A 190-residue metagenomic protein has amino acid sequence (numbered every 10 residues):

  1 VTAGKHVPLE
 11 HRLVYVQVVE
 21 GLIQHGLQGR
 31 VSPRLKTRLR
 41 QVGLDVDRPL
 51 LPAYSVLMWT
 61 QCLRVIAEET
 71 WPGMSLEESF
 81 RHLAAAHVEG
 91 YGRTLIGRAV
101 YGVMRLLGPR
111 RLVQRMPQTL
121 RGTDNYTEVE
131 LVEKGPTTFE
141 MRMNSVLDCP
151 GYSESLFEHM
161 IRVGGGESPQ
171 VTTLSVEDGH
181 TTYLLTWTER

Functional and structural regions predicted by a protein language model:
V1-M74: N-terminal leader/assembly segments
T2-I23, L120-E154, I161-R190: Short terminal or interdomain "cap/linker" segment that borders an active site or interface and mediates
G29-S32, V46, L95, R111 (+4 more regions): Polar low-complexity intrinsically disordered regions enriched in Ser/Thr and small residues
R34, R115, Y152-H159: Long, highly charged amphipathic alpha-helices
L44-Y152, T172-L174: Amphipathic interaction/junction segments at domain boundaries or subunit interfaces
